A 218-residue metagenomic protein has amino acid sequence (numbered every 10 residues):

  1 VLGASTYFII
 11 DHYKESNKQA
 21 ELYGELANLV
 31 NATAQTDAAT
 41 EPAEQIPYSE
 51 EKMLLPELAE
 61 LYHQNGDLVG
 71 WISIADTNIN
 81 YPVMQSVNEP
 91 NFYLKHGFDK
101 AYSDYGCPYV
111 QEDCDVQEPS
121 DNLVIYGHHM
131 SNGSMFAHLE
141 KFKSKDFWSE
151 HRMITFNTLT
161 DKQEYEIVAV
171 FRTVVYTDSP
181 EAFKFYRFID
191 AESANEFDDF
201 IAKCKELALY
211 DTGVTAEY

Functional and structural regions predicted by a protein language model:
L2-Y218: Solvent-exposed, non-transmembrane regions of membrane-associated and secreted proteins
